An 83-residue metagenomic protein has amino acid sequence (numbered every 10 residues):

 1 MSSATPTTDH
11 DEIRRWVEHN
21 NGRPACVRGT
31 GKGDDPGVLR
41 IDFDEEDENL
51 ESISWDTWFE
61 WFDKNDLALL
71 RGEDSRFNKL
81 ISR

Functional and structural regions predicted by a protein language model:
M1-R83: A charge-rich, low-complexity, intrinsically flexible signal that marks solvent-exposed coils, linkers, repeats
